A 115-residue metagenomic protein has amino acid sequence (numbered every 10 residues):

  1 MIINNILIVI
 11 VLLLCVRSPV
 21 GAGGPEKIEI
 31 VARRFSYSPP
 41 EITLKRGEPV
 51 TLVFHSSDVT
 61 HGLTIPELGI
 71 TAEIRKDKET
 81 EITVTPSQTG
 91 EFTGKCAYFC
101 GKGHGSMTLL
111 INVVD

Functional and structural regions predicted by a protein language model:
N5-R17: Bacterial N-terminal signal peptides
R17-V20, I74-D115: Extracellular/periplasmic metallocenter environments
G23-P49: N-terminal edge beta-strand
K27-V31, T51-V53, T64, K95 (+1 more regions): Soluble periplasmic/extracytoplasmic beta-strand elements of cell-envelope proteins
A32-P40, I65-G69, E79-E81, G94-K95: N-terminal post-signal-peptidase region of extra-cytosolic proteins
F35, H61, G90: Glycine-centered loop/turn positions within well-structured domains that cap or flank conserved ligand/cofactor-binding
K45-E81: N-terminal, post-signal-peptide region of Sec/Tat-exported proteins
